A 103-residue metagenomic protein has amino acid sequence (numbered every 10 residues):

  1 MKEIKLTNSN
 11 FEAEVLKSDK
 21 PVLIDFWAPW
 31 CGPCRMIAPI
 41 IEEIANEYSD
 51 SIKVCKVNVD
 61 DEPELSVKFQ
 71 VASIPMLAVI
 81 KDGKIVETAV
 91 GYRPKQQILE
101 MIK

Functional and structural regions predicted by a protein language model:
K2, T7, W27, K53-C55: Conserved Rossmann-like nucleotide-binding pocket used by diverse enzymes that bind dinucleotide cofactors
E3-P21: A short beta-strand-turn-helix
D19-K20, F26-W30, S73: Short pre-active-site segment immediately N-terminal to redox-active cysteine/selenocysteine motifs in thiol-based
D19-P21, M36-V57, P63: Conserved helix-turn-beta segment immediately C-terminal to the redox Cys motif in thioredoxin-like folds
F26-I40: Conserved redox-active cysteine motifs that mediate thiol-disulfide chemistry, especially di-cysteine Cys-X(1-2)-Cys
P63-S66, A78: Short conserved loop adjoining the S-adenosyl-L-methionine
S73, A78-K103: Non-catalytic, surface beta->alpha helical segment in thiol-disulfide oxidoreductase systems
